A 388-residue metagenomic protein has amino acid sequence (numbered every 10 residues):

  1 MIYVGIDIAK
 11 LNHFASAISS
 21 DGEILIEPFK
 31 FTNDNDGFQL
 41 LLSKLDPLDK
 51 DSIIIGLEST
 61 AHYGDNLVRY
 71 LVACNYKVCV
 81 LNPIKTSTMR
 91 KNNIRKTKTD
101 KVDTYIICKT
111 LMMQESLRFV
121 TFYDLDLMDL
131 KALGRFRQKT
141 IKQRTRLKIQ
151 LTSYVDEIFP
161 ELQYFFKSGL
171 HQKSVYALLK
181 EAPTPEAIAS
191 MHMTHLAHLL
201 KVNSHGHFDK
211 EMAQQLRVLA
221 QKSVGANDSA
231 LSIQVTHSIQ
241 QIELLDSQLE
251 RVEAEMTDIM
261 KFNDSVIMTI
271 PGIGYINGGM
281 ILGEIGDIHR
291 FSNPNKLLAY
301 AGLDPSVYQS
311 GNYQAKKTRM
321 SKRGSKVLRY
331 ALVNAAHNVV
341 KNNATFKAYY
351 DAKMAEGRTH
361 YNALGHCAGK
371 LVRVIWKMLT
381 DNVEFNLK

Functional and structural regions predicted by a protein language model:
M1-K388: A detector of single, family-specific signature residues that are central to catalytic or substrate-handling motifs
